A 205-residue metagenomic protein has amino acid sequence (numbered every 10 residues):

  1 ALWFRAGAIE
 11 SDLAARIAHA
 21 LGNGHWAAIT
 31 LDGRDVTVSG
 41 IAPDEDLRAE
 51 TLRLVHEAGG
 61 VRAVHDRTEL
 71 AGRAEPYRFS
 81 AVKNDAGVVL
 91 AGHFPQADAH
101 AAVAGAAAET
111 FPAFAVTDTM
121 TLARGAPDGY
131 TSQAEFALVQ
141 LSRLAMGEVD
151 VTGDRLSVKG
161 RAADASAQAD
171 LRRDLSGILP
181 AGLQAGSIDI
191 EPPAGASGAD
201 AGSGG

Functional and structural regions predicted by a protein language model:
A1-G205: N-terminal targeting leaders
